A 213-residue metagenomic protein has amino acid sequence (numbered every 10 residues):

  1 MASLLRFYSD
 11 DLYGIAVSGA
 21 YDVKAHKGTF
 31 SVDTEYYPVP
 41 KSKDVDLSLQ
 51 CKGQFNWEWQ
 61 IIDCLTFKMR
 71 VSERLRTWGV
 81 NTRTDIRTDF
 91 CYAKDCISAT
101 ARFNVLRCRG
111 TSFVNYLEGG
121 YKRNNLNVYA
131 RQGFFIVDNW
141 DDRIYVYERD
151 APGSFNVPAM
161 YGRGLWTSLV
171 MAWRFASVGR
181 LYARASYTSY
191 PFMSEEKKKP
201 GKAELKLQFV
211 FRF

Functional and structural regions predicted by a protein language model:
M1-F213: Exposed, low-structure sequence patches enriched in small/polar residues
